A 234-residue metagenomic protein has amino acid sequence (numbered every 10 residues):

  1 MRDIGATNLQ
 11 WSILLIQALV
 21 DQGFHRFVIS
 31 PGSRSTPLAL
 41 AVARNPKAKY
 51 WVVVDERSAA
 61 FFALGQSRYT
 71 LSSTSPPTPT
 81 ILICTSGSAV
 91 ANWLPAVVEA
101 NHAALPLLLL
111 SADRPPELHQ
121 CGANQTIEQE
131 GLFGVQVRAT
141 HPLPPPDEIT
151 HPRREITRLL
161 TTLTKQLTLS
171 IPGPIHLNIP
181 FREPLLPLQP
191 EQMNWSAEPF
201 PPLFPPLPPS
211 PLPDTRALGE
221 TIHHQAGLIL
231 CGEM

Functional and structural regions predicted by a protein language model:
R2-M234: N-terminal alpha/beta PP-like core and its mobile active-site loop of ThDP/TPP-dependent enzymes
